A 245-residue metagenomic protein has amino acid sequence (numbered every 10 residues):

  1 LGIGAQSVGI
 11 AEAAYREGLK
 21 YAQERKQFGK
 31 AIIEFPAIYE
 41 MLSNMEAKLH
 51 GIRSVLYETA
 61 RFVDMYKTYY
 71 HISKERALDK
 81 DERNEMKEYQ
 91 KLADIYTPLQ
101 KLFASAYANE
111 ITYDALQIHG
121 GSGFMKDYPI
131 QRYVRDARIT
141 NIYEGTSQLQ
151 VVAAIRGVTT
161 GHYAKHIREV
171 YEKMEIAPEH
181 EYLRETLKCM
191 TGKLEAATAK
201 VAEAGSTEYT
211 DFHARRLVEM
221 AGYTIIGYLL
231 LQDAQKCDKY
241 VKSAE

Functional and structural regions predicted by a protein language model:
L1-E245: Flavin-dependent oxidoreductase catalytic core characteristic of acyl-CoA dehydrogenase/oxidase-like enzymes
